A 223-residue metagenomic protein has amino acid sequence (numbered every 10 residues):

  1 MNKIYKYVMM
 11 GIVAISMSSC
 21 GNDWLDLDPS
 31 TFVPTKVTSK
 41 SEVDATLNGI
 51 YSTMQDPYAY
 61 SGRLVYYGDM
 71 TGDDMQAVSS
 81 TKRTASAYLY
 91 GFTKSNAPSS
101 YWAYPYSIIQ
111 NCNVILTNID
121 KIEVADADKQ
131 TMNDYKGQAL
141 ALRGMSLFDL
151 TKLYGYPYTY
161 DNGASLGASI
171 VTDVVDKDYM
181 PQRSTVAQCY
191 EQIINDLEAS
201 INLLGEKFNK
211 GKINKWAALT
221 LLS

Functional and structural regions predicted by a protein language model:
M1-S18: Sec-dependent bacterial lipoprotein signal peptides
K3, C20-Y66: Membrane-proximal, proline-rich intrinsically disordered regions
Q55-Y60, M75-A77, S146-P157: Secretory-pathway/luminal and periplasmic proteins that interact with or process carbohydrate-rich
K82-Y154, S184-A187, A199-F208: Conserved, well-structured interaction surfaces
D128-Q130, L153-A187, E191: Short coil/linker segments at helix-helix boundaries
L140, L219-L222: TPR/Sel1-like alpha-solenoid repeat signature
I213-N214: Long, repeat-rich segments with strong aromatic
